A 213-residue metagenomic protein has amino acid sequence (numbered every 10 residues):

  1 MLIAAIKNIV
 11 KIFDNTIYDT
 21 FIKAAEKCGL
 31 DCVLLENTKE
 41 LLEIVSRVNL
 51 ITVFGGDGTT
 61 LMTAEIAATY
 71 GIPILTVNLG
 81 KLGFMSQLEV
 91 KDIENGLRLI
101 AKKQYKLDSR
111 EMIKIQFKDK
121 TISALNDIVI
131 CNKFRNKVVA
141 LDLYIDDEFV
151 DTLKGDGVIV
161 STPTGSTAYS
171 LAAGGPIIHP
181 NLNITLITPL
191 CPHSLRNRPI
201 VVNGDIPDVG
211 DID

Functional and structural regions predicted by a protein language model:
M1-L50, M62, V90-L107, F117-I122: ATP/NTP phosphate-donor binding region
K7, E36, G55, N78 (+1 more regions): Short beta-strand/turn micro-motifs composed of small residues that flank or help shape donor/cofactor-binding pockets
V10, G56-T59, L82, T164-T167: Short glycine-rich anion-binding loops that position phosphate/pyrophosphate groups of nucleotides and phosphorylated
V53-D57, A64-I66: N-terminal glycine-rich "phosphate-gripper" loop used for MgATP/nucleotide binding and carboxylate activation
G71-P73: Proline-centered loop/turn at the N-terminus of a beta-strand
L82-D156: Catalytic core of DAGKc-family lipid kinases
T152-G155, V160-R196: Gly/Ser/Thr-rich active-site loops/lids in small-molecule metabolic enzymes that frequently grip phosphoryl groups
L190-D213: A structural-propensity feature for long, helix-poor, extended segments
